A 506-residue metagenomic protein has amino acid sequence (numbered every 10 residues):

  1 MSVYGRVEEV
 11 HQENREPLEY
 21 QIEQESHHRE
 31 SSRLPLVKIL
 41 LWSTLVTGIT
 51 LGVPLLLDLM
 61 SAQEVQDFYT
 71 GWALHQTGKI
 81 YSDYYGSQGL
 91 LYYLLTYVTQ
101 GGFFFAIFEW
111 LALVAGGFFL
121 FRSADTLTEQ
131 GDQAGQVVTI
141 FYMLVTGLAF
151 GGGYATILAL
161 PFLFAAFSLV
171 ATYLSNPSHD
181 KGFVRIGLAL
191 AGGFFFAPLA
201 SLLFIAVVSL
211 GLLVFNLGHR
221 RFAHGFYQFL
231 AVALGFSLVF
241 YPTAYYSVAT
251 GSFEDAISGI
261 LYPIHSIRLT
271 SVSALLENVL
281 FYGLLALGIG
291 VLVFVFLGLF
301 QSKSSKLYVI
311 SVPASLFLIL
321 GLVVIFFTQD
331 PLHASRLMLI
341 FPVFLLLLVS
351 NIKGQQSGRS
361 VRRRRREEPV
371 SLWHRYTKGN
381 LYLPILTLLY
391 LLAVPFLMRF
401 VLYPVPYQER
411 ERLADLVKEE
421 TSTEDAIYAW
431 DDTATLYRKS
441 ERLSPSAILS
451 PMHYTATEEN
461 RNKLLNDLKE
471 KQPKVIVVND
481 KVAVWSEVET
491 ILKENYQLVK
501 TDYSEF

Functional and structural regions predicted by a protein language model:
L55-T70, I80-L95, G251, V405-R410: Extracytoplasmic catalytic/substrate-binding loops of multi-pass membrane glycan-assembly enzymes
G117-V145: Transmembrane-helix signature of polytopic, membrane-embedded enzymes that assemble or transfer cell-envelope glycans
D125-T128, A166-F183, L297-K306, I352: Membrane-interface transmembrane helices that cradle and orient dolichyl/undecaprenyl
A149-L160: Short acidic/glycine- and proline-prone juxtamembrane loop motifs at membrane-interface regions of multi-pass membrane
K181-A200, F204-S209, L320-I325: Membrane-interface alpha helices of multi-pass inner-membrane proteins
R220-A231, L292-L316, T328-P331: Membrane-interface helix-loop-helix junctions at transmembrane boundaries of multi-pass membrane enzymes, predominantly
F327-W373: Hydrophobic/aromatic-rich transmembrane helices and adjacent perimembrane loops
L402-E458, N462-E487: Short periplasmic/luminal acceptor-recognition loop of GT-C membrane glycosyltransferases, typified by
